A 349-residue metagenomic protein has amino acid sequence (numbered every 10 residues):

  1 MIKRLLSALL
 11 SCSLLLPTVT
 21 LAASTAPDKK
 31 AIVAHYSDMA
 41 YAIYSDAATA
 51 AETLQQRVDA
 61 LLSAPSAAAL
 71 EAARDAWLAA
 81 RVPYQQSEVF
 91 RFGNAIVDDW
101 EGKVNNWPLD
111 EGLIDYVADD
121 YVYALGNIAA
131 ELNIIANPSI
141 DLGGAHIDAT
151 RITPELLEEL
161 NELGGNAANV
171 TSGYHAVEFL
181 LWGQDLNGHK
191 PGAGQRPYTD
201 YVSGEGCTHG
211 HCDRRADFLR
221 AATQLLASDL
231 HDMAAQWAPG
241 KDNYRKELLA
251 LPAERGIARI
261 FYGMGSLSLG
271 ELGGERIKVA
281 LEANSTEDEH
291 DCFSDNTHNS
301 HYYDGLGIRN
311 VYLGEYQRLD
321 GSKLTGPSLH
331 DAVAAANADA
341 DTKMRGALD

Functional and structural regions predicted by a protein language model:
M1-R4: Positively charged n-region of N-terminal signal peptides that target proteins for export
S7-P17: Bacterial N-terminal signal peptides
V19-A23: Signal peptide processing junction and immediate N-terminal pro/mature segment of secreted/exported proteins
S24-D349: Mature extracytoplasmic or organellar-lumen-exposed domains after removal of signal/transit peptides
